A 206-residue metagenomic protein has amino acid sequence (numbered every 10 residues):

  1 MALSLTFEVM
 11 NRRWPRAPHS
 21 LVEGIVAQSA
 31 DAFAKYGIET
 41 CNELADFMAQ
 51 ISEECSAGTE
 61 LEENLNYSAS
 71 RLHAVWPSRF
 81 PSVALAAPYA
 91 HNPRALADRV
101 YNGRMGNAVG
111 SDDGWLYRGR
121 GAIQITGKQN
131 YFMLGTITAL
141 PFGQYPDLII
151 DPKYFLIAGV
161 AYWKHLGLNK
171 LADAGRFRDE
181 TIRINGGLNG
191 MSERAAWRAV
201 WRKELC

Functional and structural regions predicted by a protein language model:
A2-G24, S52-A161: Peptidoglycan-targeting cell-wall enzymes and recognition modules
S4, C41-A49, G175-E180: Alpha-helical scaffolds flanking conserved acidic
N11, A30-A34, V160, T181 (+1 more regions): Amphipathic alpha-helical segments within well-ordered protein domains
R13-A45: N-terminal carbohydrate-binding/catalytic regions of secreted carbohydrate-active enzymes
Y36, E53-E63, N169, G186-R194: Secretory-pathway/luminal and periplasmic proteins that interact with or process carbohydrate-rich
I51-C55, G127, A172-G190: Acidic helix/loop microenvironments that form the catalytic cleft of cell-wall polysaccharide enzymes
Y154-L156, H165-L168, A172: Proteins synthesized as precursors that undergo proteolytic processing into mature forms
I182, G186-C206: Extracellular low-complexity, O-glycosylation-prone Ser/Thr/Pro/Gly-rich "stalks" and linkers flanking catalytic
